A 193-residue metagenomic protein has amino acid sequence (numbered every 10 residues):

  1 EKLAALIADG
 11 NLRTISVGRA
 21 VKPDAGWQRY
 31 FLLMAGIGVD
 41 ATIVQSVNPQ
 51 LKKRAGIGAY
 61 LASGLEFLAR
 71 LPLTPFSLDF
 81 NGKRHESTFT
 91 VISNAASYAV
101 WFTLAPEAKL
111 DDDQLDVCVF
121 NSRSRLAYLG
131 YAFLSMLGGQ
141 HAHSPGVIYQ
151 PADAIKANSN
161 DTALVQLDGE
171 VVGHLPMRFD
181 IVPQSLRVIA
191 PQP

Functional and structural regions predicted by a protein language model:
E1-T88: Catalytic core of DAGKc-family lipid kinases
L3, L33, V39, G64 (+5 more regions): Glycine-rich, flexible loop/turn motifs
I15-V17, L73-S77, S87, A105 (+3 more regions): Short, acidic/polar N-cap/turn motifs at the starts of alpha helices
G18-P23, A35-I37, N81, S93-A95 (+3 more regions): Fold-independent oxyanion-binding glycine-rich loops and adjacent beta-strand/coil segments at enzyme active sites
Q28-G36, T42, H85-N94, Y98-V100 (+4 more regions): Short hydrophobic-aromatic micro-motifs
L51-A59, T103-A127: Gly/Ser/Thr-rich active-site loops/lids in small-molecule metabolic enzymes that frequently grip phosphoryl groups
A69-Q114: Oxyanion-binding "anion nests"
G82-R84, K109, V119-P193: ATP/nucleoside-binding phosphotransfer catalytic cores, i.e., glycine-rich phosphate-binding loops
